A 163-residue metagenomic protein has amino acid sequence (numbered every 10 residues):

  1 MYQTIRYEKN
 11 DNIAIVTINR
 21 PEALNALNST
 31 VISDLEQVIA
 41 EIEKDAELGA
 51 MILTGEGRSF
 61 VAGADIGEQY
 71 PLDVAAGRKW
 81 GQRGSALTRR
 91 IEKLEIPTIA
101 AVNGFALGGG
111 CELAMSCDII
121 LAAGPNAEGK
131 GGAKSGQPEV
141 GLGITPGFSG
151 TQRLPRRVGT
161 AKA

Functional and structural regions predicted by a protein language model:
M1-E56, R89: Conserved CoA-thioester-binding segment of acyl-CoA-metabolizing enzymes
Y2-I5, R90-A163: Crotonase-fold acyl-CoA enzyme core
V16, L53, D65, L113-M115: Hydrophobic/aromatic residues within transmembrane alpha-helices of multi-pass small-molecule transporters
P21-L24, R58, G63, F105 (+2 more regions): A short, glycine- and basic residue-enriched loop/turn that sits immediately adjacent to a domain's principal
A26-S29, A62, P71, S116: Phosphate-coordinating loops and pocket residues in cytosolic domains that bind phosphorylated ligands
V31-D34, W80-R83, L113: Hydrophobic alpha-helical membrane-association signature
E47, G55-R90, A106, G143: Glycine- (often His-adjacent) and acidic-residue-rich active-site loop that binds/positions the CoA thioester
